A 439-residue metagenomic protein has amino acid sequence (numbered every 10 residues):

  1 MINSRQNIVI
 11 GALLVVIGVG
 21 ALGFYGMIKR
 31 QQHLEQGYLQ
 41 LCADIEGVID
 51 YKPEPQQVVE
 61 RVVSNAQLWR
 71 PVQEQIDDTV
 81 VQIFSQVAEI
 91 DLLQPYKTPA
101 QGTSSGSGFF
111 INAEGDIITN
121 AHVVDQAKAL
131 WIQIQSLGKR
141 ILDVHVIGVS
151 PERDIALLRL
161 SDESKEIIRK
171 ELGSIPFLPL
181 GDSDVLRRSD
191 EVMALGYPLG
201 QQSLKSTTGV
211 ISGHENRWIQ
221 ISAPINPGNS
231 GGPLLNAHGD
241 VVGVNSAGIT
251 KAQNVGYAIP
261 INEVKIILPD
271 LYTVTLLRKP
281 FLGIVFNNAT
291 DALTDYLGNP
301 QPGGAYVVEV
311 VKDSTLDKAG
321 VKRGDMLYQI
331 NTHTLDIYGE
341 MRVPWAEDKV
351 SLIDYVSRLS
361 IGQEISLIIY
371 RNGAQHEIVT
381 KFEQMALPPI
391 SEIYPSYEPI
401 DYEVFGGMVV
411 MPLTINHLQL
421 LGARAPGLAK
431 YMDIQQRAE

Functional and structural regions predicted by a protein language model:
M1-V48, A121, H145, R159 (+3 more regions): C-terminal recognition in membrane/secretory proteostasis and scaffolding
Q31-S104, D116, N120-A121, A129 (+5 more regions): N-terminal activation segment of mature serine protease catalytic domains
R61-P71, I90-D116, R140-D143, F177-P179 (+5 more regions): A conserved glycine-rich beta-strand in the N-terminal activation segment of trypsin-fold
I83, A129-S136, V192-G196, Q363-R371: Short conserved beta-strand and strand-loop elements enriched in small hydrophobics with frequent Asp/Gly
G108-F110, V144-V146, I211, L234 (+1 more regions): Conserved hydrophobic positions within beta-strands
F109, P224-V244, L316-A319: Catalytic nucleophile loop of clan PA
N112-I155, L160-K165, L172, S183: Catalytic-histidine neighborhood of serine endopeptidases, predominantly the chymotrypsin-like S1/PA family
V123, I167-K170, P176-N216, I249-G256 (+2 more regions): Flexible, gly/ser-rich surface segments that form the specificity/activation loops bordering the active-site cleft
